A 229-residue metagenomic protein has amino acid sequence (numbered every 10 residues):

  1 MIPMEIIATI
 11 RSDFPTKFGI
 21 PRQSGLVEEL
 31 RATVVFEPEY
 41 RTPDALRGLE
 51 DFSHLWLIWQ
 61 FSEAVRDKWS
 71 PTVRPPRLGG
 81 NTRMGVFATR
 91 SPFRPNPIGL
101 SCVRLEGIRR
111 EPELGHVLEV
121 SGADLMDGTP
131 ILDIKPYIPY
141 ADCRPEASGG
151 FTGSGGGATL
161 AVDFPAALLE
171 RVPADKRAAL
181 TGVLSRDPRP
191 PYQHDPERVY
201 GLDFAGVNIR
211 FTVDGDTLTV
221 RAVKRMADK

Functional and structural regions predicted by a protein language model:
M1-I98, R110-E119, A123-K229: Mixed-charge, low-complexity intrinsically disordered regions
R11, V103-E106: Conserved positions in beta-strands of structured domains
